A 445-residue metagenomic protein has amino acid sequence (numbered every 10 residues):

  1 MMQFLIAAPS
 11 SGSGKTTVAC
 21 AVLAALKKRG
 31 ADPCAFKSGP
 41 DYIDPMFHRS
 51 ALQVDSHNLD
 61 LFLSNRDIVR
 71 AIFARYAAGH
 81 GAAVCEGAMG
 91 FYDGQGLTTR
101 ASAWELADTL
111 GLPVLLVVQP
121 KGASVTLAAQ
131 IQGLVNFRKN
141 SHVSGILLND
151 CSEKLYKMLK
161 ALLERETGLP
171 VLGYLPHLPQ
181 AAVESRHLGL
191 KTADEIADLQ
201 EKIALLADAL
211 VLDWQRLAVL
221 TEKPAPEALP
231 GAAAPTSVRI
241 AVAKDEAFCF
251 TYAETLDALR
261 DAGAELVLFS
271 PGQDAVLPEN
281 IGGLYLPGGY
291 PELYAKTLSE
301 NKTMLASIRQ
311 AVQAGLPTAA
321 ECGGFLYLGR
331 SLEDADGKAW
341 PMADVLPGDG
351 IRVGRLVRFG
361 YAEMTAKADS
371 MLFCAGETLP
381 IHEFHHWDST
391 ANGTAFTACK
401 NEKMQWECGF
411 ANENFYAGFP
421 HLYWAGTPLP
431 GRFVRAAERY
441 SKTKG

Functional and structural regions predicted by a protein language model:
M1-M2, A233-R239: A short, charged/proline- and glycine-enriched loop that marks the coil->beta-strand transition at the N-terminal
M2-L110, V118-H142, D150-K157: ATP-dependent carboxylate-amine ligase catalytic core
K37-S38, V171-P179, E265-Q273: Beta-strand->loop->alpha-helix junctions that form or flank phosphate-binding loops in nucleotide-handling enzymes
A107, T236, F248-D261, E265-V267 (+2 more regions): C-terminal and late-domain segments of enzyme folds
S124-A232: Internal gly/pro-rich beta-alpha loop/helix module that stabilizes soluble enzyme cofactors or their anionic handles
A193-T236, K244-F248, N414-G445: Acyltransferase
S237-Q313: Phosphate-binding active sites in nucleotide-utilizing proteins
P291-A368: Cysteine-nucleophile active-site neighborhood
